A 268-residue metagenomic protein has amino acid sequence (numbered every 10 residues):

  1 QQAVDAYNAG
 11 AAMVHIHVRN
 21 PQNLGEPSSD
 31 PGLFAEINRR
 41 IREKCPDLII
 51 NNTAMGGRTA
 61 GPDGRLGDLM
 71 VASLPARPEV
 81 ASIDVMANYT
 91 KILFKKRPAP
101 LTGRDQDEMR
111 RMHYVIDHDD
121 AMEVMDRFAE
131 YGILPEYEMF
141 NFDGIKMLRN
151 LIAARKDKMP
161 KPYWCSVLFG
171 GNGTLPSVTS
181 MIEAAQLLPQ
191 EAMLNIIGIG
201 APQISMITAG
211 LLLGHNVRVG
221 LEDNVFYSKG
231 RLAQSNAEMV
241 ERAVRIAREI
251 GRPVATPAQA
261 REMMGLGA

Functional and structural regions predicted by a protein language model:
Q1, S28-V115: Active-site beta->alpha loop and helix N-cap motifs at the rims of alpha/beta catalytic domains
Q1, T59-A76, G144-N150, P202-L213 (+1 more regions): Catalytic cores of alpha/beta
Q2-I16: N-terminal glycine-rich anion-binding loops that anchor highly charged ligand groups
Y7-N8, L74, A129, L211: Non-catalytic positions within long, well-ordered alpha-helices that form the structural scaffold/packing of enzyme
A12-I37, V167-G171, V225-K229: Glycine-rich, proline-tolerant flexible connector loops at the mouths of alpha/beta enzymes
G25-N52, V124-E130, A184-E191, A237-G251: Alpha-helix-loop-beta-strand connector modules within alpha/beta enzyme cores
V80-E222, A233: Catalytic alpha/beta core domains of metabolic enzymes, predominantly
R245-A268: Mid-to-C-terminal alpha-helical segments outside catalytic/metal-binding sites
